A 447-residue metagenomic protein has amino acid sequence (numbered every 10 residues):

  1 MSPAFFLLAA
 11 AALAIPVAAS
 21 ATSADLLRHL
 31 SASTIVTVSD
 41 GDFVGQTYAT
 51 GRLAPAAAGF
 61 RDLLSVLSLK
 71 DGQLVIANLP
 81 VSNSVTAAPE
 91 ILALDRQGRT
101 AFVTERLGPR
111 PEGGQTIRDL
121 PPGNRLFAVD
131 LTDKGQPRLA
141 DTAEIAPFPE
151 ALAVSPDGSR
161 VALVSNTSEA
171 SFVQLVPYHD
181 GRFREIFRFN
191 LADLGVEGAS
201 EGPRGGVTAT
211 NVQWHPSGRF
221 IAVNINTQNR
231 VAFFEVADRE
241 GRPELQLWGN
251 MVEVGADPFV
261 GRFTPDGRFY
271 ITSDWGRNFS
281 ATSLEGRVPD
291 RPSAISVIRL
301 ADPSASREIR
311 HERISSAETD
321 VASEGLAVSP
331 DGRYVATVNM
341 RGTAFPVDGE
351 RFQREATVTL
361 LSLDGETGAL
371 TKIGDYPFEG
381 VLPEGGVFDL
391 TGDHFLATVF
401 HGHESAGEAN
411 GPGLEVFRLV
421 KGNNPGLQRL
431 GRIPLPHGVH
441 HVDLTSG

Functional and structural regions predicted by a protein language model:
M1-F5: Positively charged n-region of N-terminal signal peptides that target proteins for export
F6-P16: Bacterial N-terminal signal peptides
S20-G447: Predominantly soluble domains enriched in secretory-pathway, periplasmic, or organellar proteins
